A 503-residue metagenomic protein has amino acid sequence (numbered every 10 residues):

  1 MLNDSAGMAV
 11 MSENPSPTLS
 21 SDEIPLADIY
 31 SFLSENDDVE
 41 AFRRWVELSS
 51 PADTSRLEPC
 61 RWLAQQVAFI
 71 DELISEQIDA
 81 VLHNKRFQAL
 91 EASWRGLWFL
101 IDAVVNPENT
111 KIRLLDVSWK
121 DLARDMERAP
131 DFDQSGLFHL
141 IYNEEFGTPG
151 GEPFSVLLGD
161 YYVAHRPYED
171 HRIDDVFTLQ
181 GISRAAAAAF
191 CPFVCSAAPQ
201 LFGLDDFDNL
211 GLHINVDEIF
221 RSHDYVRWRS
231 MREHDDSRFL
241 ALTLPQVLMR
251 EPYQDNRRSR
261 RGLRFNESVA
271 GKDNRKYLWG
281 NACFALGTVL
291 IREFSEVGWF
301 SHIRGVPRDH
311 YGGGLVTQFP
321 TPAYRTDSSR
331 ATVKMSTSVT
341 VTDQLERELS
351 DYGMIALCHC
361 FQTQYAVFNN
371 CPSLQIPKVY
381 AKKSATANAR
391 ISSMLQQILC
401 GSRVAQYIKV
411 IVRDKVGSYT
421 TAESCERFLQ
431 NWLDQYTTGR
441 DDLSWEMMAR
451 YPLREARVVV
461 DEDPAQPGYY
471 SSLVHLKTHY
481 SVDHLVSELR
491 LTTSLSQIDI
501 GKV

Functional and structural regions predicted by a protein language model:
L2-K120, E127: N-terminal-proximal low-complexity accessory segments that begin disordered and transition into the first
W45, L73, Q77, S93-L100 (+4 more regions): Generic, well-ordered alpha-helical scaffold segments in large soluble proteins
L90-W94, E108-W119, D441-D463: Long, charged, glycine-rich C-terminal linkers/tails
A92-H165: Long, charge-patterned amphipathic interaction tracts in eukaryotic proteins
F146-K334: Extended, regular secondary-structure scaffolds
L263-F428, T437, Y480, H484-L489: Long, contiguous, structured domain-core segments that constitute the functional module of a protein
S424-A449: Short, hydrophobic/π-rich interface segment
R457-V503: C-terminal edge-of-domain segments
